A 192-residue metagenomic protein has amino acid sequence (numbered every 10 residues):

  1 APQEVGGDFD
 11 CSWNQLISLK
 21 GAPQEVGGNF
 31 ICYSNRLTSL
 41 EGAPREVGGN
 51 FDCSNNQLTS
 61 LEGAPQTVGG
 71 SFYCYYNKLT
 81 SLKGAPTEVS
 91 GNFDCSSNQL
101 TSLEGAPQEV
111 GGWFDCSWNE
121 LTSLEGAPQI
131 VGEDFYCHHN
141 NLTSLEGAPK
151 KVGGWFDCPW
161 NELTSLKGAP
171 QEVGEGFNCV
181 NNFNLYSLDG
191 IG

Functional and structural regions predicted by a protein language model:
A1, V5, L19-A22, V26 (+13 more regions): Canonical leucine-rich repeat
N14, N35, N56, N77 (+5 more regions): Conserved "Asn-ladder"/turn position within leucine-rich repeats
I17, D52, Y75, T80 (+4 more regions): Short, low-complexity interaction segments enriched in Ser/Thr/Pro/Gly
